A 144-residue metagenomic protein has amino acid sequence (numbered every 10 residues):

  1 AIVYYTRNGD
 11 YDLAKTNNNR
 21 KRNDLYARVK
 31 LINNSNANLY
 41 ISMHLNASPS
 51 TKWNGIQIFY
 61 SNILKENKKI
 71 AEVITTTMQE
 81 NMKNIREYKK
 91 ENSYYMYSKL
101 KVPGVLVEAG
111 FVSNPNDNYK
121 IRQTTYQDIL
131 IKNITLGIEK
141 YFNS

Functional and structural regions predicted by a protein language model:
A1-I70: Catalytic-core regions of hydrolytic enzymes
T6, T16, T51, T75-T77 (+2 more regions): Residue-identity detector for threonine
G9-N23, G55-Q57, N81-Y95, P103-G110: Peptidoglycan cell-wall recognition and remodeling modules
K21-R28, E66-I70, I74, D117 (+4 more regions): Stable alpha-helical elements in mature extracytoplasmic
K30, T76, Y95: Surface-exposed charge patches
K30-N33, Q79, R122: Alpha-helix boundary recognition
S35, S42, P49, E87-S144: Active-site-adjacent mobile loop/cap segments within catalytic or ligand-binding domains
K65-K90: Active-site-adjacent substrate-binding region of metalloamidase/peptidase-like peptide-processing proteins
